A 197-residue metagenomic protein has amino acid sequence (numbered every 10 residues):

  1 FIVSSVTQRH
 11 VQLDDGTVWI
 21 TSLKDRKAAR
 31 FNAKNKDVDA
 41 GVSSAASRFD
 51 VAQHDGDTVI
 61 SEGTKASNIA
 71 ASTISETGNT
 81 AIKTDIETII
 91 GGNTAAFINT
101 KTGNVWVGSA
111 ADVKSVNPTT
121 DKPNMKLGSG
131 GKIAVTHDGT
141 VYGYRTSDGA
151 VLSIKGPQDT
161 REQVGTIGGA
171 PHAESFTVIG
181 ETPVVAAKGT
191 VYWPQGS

Functional and structural regions predicted by a protein language model:
F1-S4, K24-A45, E62-I86, K101-K126 (+2 more regions): Surface-exposed loop/turn elements that mediate protein-protein interactions on large endomembrane-trafficking
I2-D15, R26-K27, G41-D57, N79-A95 (+2 more regions): Repeated scaffold domains used in trafficking and secretory/extracellular systems, primarily beta-propellers
V18-I20, D57-I60, S67, A95-I98 (+4 more regions): Conserved beta-propeller blade signature
A96-N99, I133-Y144, V151-S153: Polar, low-hydrophobicity, Gly/Ser/Thr/Asn/Asp-enriched low-complexity stretches outside signal peptides
